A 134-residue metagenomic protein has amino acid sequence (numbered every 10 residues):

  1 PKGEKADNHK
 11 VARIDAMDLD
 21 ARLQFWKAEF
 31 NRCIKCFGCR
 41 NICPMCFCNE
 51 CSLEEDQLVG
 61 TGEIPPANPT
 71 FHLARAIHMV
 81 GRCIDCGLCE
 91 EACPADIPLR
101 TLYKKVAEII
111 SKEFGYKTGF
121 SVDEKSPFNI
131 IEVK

Functional and structural regions predicted by a protein language model:
P1-A6: Long, compositionally biased charged/polar accessory segments in the mid-to-C-terminal portions of proteins
H9-N31, M45-K134: Ferredoxin-type iron-sulfur electron-transfer modules in oxidoreductases and energy-metabolism complexes
C33-C36: Hydrophobic alpha-helical transmembrane segments of multi-pass inner-membrane transport and secretion
G38-N41: Structured, non-catalytic alpha/beta "coupling" segments that mediate domain-domain communication and provide generic
